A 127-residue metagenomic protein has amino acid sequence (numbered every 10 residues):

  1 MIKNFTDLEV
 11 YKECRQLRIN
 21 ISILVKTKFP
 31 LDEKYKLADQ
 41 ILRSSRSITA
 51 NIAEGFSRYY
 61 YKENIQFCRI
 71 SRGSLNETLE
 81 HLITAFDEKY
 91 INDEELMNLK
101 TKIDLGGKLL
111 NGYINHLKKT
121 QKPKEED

Functional and structural regions predicted by a protein language model:
M1-D127: Amphipathic alpha-helical assembly/interaction segments
